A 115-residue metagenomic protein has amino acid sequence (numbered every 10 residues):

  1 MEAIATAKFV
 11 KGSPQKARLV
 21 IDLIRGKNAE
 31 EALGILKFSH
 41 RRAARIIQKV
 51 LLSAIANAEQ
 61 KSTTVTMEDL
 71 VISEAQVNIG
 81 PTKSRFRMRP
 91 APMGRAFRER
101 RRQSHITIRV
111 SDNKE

Functional and structural regions predicted by a protein language model:
M1-G12, L19, K27-E115: Structured, basic alpha/beta domains of bacterial-type, RNA-associated proteins
